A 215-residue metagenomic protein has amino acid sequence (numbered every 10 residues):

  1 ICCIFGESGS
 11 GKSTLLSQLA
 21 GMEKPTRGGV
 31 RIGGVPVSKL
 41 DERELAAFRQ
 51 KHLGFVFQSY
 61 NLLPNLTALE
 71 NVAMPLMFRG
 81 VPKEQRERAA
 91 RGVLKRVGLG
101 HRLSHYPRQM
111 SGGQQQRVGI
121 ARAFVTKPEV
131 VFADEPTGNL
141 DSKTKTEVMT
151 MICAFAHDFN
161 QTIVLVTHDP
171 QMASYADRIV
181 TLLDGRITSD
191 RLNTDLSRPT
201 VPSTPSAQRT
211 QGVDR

Functional and structural regions predicted by a protein language model:
I1-Y175, T181-L182: ABC family nucleotide-binding domain
R186-R215: Conserved beta-strand-loop-alpha-helix hinge in the C-terminal portion of ABC ATPase nucleotide-binding domains
